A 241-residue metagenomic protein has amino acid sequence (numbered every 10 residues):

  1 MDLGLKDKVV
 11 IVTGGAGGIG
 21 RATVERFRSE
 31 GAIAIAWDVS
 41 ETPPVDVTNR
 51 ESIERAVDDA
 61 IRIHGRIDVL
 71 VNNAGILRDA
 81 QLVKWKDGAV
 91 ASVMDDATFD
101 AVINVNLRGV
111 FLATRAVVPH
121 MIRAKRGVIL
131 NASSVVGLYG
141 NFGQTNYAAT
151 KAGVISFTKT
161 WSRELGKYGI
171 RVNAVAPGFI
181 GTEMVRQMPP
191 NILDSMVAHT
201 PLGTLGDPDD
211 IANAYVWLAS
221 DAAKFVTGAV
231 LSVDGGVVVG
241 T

Functional and structural regions predicted by a protein language model:
M1, V90, Y139, Y215-V216 (+1 more regions): Short C-terminal tail/terminal secondary-structure segment of NAD(P)H-dependent dehydrogenase/reductase domains
L3-I35: Canonical Rossmann dinucleotide-binding motif of NAD(H)/NADP(H)-dependent dehydrogenases/reductases, specifically
I76, V90-F111, R126, L130 (+2 more regions): Catalytic Tyr-X3-Lys loop
Q81-D100, V185, M196: Substrate-binding pocket helix/loop in short-chain dehydrogenase/reductase
T114, T150, T158: Active-site helix of classical SDR
P119, R163-K167, K224: Alpha-helical segment proximal to the catalytic Tyr-Lys
S134: Residue(s) in the substrate-gating loop at a strand-loop-helix junction that position the organic substrate next
A174, V197-A222, V226, V233-G235: C-terminal helical subdomain
